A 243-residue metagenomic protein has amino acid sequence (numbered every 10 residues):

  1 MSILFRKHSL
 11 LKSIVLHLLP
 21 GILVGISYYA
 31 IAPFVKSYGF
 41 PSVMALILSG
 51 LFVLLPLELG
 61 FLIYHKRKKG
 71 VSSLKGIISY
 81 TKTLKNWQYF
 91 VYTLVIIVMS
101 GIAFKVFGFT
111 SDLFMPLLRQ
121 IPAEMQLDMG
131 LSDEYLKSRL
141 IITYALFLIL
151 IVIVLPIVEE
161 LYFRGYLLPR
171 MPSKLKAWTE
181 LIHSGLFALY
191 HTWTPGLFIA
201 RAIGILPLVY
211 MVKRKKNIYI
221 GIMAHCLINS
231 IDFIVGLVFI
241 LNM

Functional and structural regions predicted by a protein language model:
M1-G108, S230-M243: N-terminal, membrane-interfacial amphipathic/helix-forming hydrophobic leader that caps and precedes the first
L18, I26, I31-Y38, S111-P116 (+4 more regions): Generic detector of bulky aromatic hydrophobic side chains
G21, F34, L57, L117 (+3 more regions): Hydrophobic residues in alpha-helical membrane-spanning segments
A32-K36, S49-L51, Q126-D128, E159-E160 (+2 more regions): N-terminal start-of-chain detector that recognizes signal peptides and the immediate post-cleavage beginning
K69-L74, T110-S111, V158-L167: Juxtamembrane/interfacial segments flanking transmembrane helices
L74-V154: Juxtamembrane helix-loop-helix connectors linking adjacent transmembrane helices in multi-pass membrane enzymes
I102, D133-M243: Transmembrane helix-loop-helix hairpins at the membrane interface of multi-pass integral membrane proteins
